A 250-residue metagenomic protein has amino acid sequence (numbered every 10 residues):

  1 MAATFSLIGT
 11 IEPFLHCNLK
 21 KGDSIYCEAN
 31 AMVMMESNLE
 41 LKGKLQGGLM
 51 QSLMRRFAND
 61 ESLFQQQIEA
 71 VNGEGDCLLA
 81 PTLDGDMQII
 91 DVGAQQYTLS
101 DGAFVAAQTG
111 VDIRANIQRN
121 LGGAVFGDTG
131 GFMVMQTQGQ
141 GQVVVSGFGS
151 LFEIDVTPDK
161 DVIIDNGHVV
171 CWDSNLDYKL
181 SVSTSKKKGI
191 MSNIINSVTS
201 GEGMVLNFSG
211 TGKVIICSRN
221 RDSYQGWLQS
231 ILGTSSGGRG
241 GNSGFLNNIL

Functional and structural regions predicted by a protein language model:
M1-L250: Composition-driven recognition of glycine/serine/threonine/acidic- and proline-rich low-complexity segments and repeats
